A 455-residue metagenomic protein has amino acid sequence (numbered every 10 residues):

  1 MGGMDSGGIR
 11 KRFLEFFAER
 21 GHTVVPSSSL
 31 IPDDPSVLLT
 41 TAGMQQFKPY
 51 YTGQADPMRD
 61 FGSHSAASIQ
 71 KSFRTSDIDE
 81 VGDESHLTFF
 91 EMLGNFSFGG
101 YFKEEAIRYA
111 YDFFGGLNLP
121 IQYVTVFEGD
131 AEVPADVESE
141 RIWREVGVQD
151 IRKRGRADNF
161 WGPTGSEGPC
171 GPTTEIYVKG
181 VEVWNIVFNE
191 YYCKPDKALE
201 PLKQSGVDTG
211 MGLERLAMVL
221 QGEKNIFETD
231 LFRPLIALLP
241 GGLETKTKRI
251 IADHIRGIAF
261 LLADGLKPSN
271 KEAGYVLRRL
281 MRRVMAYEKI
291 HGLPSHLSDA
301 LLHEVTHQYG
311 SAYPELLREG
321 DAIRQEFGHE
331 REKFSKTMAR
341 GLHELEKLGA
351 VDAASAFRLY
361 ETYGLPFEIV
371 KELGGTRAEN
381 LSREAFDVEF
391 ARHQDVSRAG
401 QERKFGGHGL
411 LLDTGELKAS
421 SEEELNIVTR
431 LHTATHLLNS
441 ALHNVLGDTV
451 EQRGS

Functional and structural regions predicted by a protein language model:
M1-S455: A glycine- and charged-residue-rich anion-binding loop/surface
